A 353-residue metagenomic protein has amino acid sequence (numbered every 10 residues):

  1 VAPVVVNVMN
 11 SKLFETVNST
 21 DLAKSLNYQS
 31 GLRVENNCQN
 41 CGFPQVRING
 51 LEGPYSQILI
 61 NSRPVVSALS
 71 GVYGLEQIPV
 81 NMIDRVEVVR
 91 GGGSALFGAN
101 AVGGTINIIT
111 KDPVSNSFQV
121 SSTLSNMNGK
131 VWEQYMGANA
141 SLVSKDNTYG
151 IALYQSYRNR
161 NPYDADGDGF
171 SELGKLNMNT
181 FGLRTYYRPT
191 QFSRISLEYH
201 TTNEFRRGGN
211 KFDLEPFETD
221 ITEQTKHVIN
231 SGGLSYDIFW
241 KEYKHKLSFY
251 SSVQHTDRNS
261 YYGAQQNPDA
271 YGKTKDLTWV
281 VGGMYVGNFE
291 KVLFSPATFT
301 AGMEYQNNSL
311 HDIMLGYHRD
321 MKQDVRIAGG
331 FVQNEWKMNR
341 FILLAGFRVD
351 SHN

Functional and structural regions predicted by a protein language model:
V1-E15, Q45, G53: N-terminal periplasmic "start-of-domain" segments of outer-membrane beta-barrel proteins
A23-P64, D84: Extracytoplasmic beta-strand/coil segments of soluble accessory domains associated with Gram-negative outer-membrane
L26, V86-E87, I106-I108: Non-catalytic regulatory/gating segments with a bias toward low-complexity or hydrophobic composition
N40, G98, N128-W132, V143 (+4 more regions): Short sequence motifs at beta-strands and strand-loop junctions characteristic of Gram-negative outer-membrane
R47, R63-R90, K111: Short acidic/polar hinge/loop motifs at secondary-structure boundaries that mediate gating or recognition
A68, V88-V89, V120-T123, D164-G169 (+6 more regions): Extracytoplasmic loops and strand-loop junctions of Gram-negative outer membrane beta-barrel proteins
S115, S121-T123, G129, A138-Q224: Periplasmic-side early beta-strands and strand-to-turn transitions of outer-membrane beta-barrels
R188-E204, E223-N353: Face-selective signature of the C-terminal outer-membrane beta-barrel domain
